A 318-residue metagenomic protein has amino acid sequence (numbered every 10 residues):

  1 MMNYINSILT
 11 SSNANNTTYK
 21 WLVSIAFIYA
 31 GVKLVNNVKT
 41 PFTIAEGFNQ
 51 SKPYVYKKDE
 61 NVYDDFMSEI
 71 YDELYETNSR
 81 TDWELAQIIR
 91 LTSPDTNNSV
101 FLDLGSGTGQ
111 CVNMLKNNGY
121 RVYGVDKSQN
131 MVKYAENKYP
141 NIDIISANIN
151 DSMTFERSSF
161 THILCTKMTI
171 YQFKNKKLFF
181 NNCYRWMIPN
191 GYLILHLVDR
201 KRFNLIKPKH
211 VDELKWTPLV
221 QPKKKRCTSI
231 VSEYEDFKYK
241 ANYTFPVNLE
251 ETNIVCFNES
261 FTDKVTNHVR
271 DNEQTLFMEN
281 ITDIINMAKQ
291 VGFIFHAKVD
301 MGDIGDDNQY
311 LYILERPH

Functional and structural regions predicted by a protein language model:
W21, F27, V32-T96, Q110: Conserved class I S-adenosyl-L-methionine
N98-G107: Conserved class I S-adenosyl-L-methionine
G109-S152: Class I SAM-dependent methyltransferase SAM/SAH-binding core
T154-H162: A short acidic, Gly/Pro-enriched loop at the edge of an enzyme's catalytic core that lines a small-molecule cofactor
T161-N175: A short SAM/SAH-binding and catalytic strip from SAM-dependent methyltransferases
K177-P189: A short glycine-rich, Lys/Arg-flanked "PGG" loop and its adjoining helix->strand segment in the class I
N190-L197: Conserved beta-strand signature within the Rossmann-like core of class I S-adenosyl-L-methionine
L197-I285: SAM-dependent methyltransferase
